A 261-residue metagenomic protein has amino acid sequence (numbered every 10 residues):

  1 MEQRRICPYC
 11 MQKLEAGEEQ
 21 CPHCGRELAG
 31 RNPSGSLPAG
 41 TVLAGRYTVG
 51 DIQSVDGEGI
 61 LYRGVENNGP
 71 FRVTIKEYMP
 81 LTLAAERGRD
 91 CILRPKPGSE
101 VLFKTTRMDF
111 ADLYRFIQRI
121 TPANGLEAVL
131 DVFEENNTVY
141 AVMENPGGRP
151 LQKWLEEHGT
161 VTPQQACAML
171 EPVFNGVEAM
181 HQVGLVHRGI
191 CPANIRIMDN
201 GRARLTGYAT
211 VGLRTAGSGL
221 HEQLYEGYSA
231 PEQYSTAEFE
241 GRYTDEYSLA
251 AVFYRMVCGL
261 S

Functional and structural regions predicted by a protein language model:
N67-A111: ATP-binding glycine-rich loop module of kinase domains
V132: Activation-segment/catalytic-loop signature of the eukaryotic protein kinase fold
N136-P150: Conserved short submotifs of the Hanks-type protein kinase catalytic core that shape the nucleotide-binding pocket
L151-V161: AlphaC helix of the protein kinase catalytic domain
M169-L170: Activation segment signature within eukaryotic-like protein kinase domains
V173-L185: Protein kinase catalytic-loop region centered on the HRD/HxD motif
G219-E232: Conserved activation segment of eukaryotic-like protein kinases, specifically the C-terminal portion of the activation
E232-R242: Conserved end of the kinase activation segment
